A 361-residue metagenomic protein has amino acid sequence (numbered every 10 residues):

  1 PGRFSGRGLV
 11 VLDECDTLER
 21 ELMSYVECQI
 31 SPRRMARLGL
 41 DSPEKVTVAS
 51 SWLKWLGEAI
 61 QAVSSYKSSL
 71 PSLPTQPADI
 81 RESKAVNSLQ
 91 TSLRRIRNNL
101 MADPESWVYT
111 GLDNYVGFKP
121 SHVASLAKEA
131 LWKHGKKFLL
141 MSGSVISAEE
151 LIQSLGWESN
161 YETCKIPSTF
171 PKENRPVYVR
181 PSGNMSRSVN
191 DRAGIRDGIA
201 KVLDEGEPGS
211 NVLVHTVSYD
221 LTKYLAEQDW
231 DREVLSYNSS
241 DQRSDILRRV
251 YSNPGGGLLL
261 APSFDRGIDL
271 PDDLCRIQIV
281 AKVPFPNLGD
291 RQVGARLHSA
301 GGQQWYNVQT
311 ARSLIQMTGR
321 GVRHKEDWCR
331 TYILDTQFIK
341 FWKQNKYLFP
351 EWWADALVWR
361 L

Functional and structural regions predicted by a protein language model:
G2-S5, Y25-Q29, L151-S159, Q228-R232 (+3 more regions): Short secondary-structure boundary/capping segments
G2-V212, V217-Q228: Conserved coupling segment at the C-terminus of the helicase ATP-binding
L18-E21, S147-I152, T222-Y224, I268-L274 (+2 more regions): Switch/connector loops and helix/strand junctions flanking conserved nucleotide-binding motifs in nucleotide-processing
L73-R95, E233, I339-L361: Short, low-complexity, polybasic intrinsically disordered segments
L126-K136, M141, D335-T336, K343-D355: Amphipathic alpha-helical/coiled-coil segments positioned at domain termini
N160-K165, W230-L247: Conserved RecA-like helicase motor-core motifs
P181-N190, N238-F341: Conserved RecA-like P-loop NTPase helicase motor core
D204-N211, V217, E227-W230, G255 (+3 more regions): Hydrophobic alpha-helix feature that most strongly marks membrane-spanning transmembrane helices and their immediate
